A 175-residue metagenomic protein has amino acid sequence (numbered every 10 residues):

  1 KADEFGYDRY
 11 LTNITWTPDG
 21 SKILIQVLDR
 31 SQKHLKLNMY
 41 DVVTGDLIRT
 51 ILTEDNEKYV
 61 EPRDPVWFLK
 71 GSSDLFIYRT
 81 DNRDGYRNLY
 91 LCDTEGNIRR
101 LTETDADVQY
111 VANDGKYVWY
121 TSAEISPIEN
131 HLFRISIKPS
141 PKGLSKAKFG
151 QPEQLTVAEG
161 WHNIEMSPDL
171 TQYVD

Functional and structural regions predicted by a protein language model:
K1-D175: Peripheral, non-catalytic segments that deliver or gate enzyme domains
